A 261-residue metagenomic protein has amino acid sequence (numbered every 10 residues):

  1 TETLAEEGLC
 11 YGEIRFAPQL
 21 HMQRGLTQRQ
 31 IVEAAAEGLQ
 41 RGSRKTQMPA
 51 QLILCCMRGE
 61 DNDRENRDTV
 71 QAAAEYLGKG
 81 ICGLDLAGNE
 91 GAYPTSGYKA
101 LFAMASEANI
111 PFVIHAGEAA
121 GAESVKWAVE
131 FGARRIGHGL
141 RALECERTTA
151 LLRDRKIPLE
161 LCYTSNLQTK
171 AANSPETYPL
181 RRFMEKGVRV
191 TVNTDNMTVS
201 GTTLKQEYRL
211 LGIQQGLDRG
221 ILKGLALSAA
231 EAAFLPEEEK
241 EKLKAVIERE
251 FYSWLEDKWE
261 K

Functional and structural regions predicted by a protein language model:
T1-R15, E33-R44, E160: Alpha-helical scaffold segments that flank or form the walls of functional sites
T3-R24, P49-C55: Divalent metal-dependent hydrolysis catalytic cores, especially in the metallo-beta-lactamase
G8, L84, H115, I136 (+3 more regions): Conserved, mostly hydrophobic/aromatic
A17-Q19, C55-G59, L86-G91, G117-A119 (+3 more regions): Active-site beta-loop-alpha junctions enriched in small/polar residues
L20-Q30, G91-A92, G132-H138, S165 (+1 more regions): Glycine-rich tight-turn/loop motif centered on a GG-T
V32-R44, P49-L52, R64-G83, A92-G132 (+3 more regions): Histidine/acidic residue-rich metal-binding segments in metalloenzymes
R135-C145, T198, P236: Glycine-rich phosphate-binding active-site loops on the catalytic face of alpha/beta enzymes
G216-K261: Mid-to-C-terminal alpha-helical segments outside catalytic/metal-binding sites
